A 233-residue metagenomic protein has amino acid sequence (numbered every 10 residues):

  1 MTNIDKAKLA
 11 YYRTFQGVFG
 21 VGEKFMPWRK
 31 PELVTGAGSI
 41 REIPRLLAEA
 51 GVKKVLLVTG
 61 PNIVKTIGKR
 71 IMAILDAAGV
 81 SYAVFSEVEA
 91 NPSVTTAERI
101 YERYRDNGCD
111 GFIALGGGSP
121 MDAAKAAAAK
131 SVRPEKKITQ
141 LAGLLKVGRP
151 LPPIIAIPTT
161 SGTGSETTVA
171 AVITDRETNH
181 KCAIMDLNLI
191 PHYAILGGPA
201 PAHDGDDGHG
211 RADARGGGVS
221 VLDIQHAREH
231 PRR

Functional and structural regions predicted by a protein language model:
T2-G111: ATP/NTP phosphate-donor binding region
G38, E42, A50, N62 (+7 more regions): Conserved active-site and cofactor/substrate-binding residues in soluble primary-metabolism enzymes
P44, M72, A83, E98-Y101 (+3 more regions): Predominant activation on well-ordered alpha-helical scaffold segments within soluble catalytic domains
V64-K65, S161-G164, P199, V219-L222: Short, acidic Gly/Pro/Ser/Thr-rich loop/turn segments
V88-N91, L144, H203: Alpha-helix capping and helix-loop boundary segments enriched in small/acidic/polar residues
T95-L196: Glycine/threonine-rich beta-strand-loop-alpha-helix active-site module that forms ligand/phosphate-binding
A170-R233: Carboxylate- and glycine-rich phosphate/diphosphate-binding segment that chelates Mg2+/Mn2+
